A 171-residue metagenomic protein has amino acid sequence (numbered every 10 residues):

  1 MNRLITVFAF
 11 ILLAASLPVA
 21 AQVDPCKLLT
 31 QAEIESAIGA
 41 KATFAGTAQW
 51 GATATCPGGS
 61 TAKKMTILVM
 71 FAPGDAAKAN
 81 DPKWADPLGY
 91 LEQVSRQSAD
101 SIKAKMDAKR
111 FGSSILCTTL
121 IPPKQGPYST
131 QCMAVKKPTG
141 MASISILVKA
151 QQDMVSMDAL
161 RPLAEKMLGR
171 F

Functional and structural regions predicted by a protein language model:
M1-F8: Bacterial N-terminal signal peptides that target proteins for export
A14-P18: N-terminal signal peptide c-region/cleavage motif recognized by signal peptidases
V19-S60, D107, G140-A142, A150 (+1 more regions): N-terminal "mature-domain start" segment
A42-G126: Short, solvent-exposed recognition patches
D100-F171: A short, solvent-exposed beta-edge/loop patch
